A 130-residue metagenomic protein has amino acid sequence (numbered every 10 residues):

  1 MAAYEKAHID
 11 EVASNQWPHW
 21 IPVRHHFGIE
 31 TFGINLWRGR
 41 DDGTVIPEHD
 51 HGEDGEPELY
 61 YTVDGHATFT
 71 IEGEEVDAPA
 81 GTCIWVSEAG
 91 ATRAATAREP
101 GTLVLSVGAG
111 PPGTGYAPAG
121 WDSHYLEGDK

Functional and structural regions predicted by a protein language model:
M1-A3, H8, T96-K130: Double-stranded beta-helix
M1-E48, H124-K130: A short, N-terminal "cap"/entry segment at the start of jelly-roll beta-barrel domains of the cupin/DSBH fold
T31, E56-L59, G101-T102: Short, surface-exposed beta-edge/turn micro-motifs
L36, V63-D64, I71-G73, E88 (+2 more regions): Residue-level recognition of conserved beta-strand positions in structured domain cores
H49-E53, T92-R93: Histidine-centered active-site/metal-ligand motif
G52-F69: Short, conserved beta-strand element in jelly-roll/cupin
H66-T68, T92, G101: Structural motif
E72-G90: Short acidic-glycine-tyrosine-enriched beta hairpin
